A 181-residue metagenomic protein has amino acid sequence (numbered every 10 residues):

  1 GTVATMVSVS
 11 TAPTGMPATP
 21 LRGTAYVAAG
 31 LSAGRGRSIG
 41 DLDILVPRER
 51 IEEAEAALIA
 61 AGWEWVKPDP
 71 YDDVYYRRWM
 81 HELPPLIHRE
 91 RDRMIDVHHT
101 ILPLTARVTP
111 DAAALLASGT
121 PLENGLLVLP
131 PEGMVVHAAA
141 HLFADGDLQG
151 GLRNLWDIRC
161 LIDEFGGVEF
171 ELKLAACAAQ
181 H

Functional and structural regions predicted by a protein language model:
G1-G40, V46-H181: Conserved NTP-donor binding/palm subdomain of two-metal-ion nucleotidyltransferases/polymerases, i.e., the charged
